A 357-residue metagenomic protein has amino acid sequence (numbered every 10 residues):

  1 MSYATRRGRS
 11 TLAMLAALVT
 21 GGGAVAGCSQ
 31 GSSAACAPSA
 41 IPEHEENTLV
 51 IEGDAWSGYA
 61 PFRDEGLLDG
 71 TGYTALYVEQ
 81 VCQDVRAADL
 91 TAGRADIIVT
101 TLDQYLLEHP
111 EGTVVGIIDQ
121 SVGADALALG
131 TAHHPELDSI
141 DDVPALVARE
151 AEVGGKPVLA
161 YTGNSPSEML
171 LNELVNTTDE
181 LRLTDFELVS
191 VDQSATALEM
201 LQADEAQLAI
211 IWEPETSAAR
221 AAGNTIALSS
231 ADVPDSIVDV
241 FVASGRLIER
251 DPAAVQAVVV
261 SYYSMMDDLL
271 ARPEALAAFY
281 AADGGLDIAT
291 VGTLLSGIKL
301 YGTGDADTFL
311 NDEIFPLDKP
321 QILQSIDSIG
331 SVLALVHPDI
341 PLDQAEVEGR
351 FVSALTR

Functional and structural regions predicted by a protein language model:
S2-L15: Bacterial N-terminal signal peptides that target proteins for export
A24-G27: C-terminal motif of bacterial Sec signal peptides marking the signal peptidase cleavage site
S29-G31: Bacterial signal peptide processing site
A34-R182, V189, D235: Short, glycine-/small- and polar/acidic-enriched structural segments that line small-molecule recognition paths
L102, S194-D283: Pocket-lining segment of extracytoplasmic ligand-binding domains
D251-L335: Secondary-structure end/capping motifs
L323-R357: Conserved C-terminal helix/tail region of periplasmic/extracytoplasmic solute-binding proteins
